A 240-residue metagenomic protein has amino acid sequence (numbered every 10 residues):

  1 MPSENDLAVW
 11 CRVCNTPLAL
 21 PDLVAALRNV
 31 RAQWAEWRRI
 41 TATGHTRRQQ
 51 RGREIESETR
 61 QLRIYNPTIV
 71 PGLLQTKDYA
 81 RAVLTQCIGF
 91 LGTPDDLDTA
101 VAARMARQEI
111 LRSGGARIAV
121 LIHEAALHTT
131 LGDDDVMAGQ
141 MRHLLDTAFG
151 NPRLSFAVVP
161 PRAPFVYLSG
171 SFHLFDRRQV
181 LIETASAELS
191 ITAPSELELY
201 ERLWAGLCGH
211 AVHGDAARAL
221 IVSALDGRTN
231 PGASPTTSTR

Functional and structural regions predicted by a protein language model:
S3-H128, H210-R240: Interdomain hinge/linker segments and adjacent boundary elements that couple functional modules
L131-R240: C-terminal regulatory/effector modules of DNA-binding transcriptional regulators
